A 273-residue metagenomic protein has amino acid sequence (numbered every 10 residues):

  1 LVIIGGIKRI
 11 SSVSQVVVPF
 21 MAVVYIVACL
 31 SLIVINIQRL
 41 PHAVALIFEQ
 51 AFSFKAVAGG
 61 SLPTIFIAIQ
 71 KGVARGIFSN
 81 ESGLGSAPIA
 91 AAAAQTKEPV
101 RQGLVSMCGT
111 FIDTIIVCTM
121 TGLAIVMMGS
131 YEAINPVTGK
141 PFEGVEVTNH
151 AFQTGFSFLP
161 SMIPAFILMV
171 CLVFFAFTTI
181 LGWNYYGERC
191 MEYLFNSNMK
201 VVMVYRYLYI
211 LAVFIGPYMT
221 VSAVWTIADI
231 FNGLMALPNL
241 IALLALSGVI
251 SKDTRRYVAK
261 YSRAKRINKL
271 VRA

Functional and structural regions predicted by a protein language model:
L1-I4, S31-H42, E49-V105, L172-A176: Hydrophobic, membrane-embedded alpha-helices of multi-pass small-molecule transporters
L1-I4, V17, V27, L62 (+4 more regions): Hydrophobic alpha-helical transmembrane segments of multi-pass membrane proteins
L1-I7, V18-Q38, A74-R75, V100-M128 (+1 more regions): Selective recognition of specific alpha-helical transmembrane segments in multi-pass small-molecule
V2-F48, M191, W225-R255, A259: Membrane-interface loop-to-helix entry segments
R9-P19, M127-M203, V221-P238: Transmembrane helix-loop boundary segments of multi-pass membrane transporters
V24, A56-A74, S79, I116-C118 (+5 more regions): Select transmembrane alpha-helical segments in multipass membrane proteins
L30-L46, A58-P63, A93-A94, C108 (+1 more regions): Extracellular/periplasmic helix-exit of transmembrane alpha-helices
V201-R255, A264-A273: A generic transmembrane alpha-helix motif of multi-pass inner-membrane proteins
